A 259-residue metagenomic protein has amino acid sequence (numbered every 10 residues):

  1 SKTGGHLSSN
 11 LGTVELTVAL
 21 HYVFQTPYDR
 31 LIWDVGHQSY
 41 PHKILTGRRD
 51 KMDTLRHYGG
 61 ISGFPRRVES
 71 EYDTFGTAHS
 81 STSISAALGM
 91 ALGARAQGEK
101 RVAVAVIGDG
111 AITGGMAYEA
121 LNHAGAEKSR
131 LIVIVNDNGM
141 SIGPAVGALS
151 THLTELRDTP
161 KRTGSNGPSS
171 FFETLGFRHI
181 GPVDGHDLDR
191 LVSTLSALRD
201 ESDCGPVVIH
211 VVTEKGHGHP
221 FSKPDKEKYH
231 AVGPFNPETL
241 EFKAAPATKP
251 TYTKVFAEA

Functional and structural regions predicted by a protein language model:
S1-T46, F171-F177, G181-S193, L198 (+1 more regions): N-terminal amphipathic, basic-rich helices that act as targeting or association modules
T3, G76-T77, R178, A247: A general structural-boundary detector
G4, H57, V68, D73 (+3 more regions): Preference for short coil/turn "hinge" residues that link or interrupt alpha-helices
H6-E127, Y252-K254, E258-A259: Cofactor-binding active-site loop characterized by glycine-rich and histidine/acidic residues
E71-Y72, S80-I107, A111-S170, G176 (+1 more regions): Hydrophobic, small-residue-rich alpha-helical packing segments that form membrane-like cores
N138-V255: Long, well-ordered, tryptophan-enriched scaffold segments
